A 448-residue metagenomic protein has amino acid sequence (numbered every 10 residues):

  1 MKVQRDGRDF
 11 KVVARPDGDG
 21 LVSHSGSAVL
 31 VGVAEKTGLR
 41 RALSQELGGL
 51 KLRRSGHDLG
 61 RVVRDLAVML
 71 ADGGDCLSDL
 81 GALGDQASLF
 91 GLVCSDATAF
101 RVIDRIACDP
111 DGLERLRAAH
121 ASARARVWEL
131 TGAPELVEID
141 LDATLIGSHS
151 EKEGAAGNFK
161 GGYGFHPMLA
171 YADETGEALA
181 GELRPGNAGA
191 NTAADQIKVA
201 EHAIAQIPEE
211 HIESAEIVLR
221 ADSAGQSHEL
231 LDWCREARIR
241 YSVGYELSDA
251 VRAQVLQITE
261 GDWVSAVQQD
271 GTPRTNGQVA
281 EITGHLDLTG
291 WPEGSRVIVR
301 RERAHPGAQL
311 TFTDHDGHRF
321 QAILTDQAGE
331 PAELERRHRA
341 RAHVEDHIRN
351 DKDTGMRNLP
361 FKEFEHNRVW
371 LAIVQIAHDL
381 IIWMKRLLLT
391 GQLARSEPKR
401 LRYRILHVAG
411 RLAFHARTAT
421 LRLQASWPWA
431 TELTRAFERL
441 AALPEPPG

Functional and structural regions predicted by a protein language model:
M1-D19, R240-K352, R435-G448: An anionic, glycine-rich sequence signature occurring as long contiguous blocks
M1-G189, A194-I212, A409-G448: Dynamic "connector" segments at or just before major functional cores
V33, D65-L66, L77-L80, S95 (+9 more regions): Short, conserved catalytic/metal-binding motifs centered on acidic residues
S78-D79, G91, S148-S150, L179-A180 (+7 more regions): Short helix/loop capping segments that flank catalytic or ligand/cofactor-binding pockets
L80, L334-M384: Short amphipathic alpha-helical "interface-anchor" segments enriched in bulky aromatics
T144-I146, E177, P185-G186, S248 (+9 more regions): Short, glycine-/Ser/Thr-/acidic-enriched flexible segments
A190, A194-A250: Domain-level cores of phosphate- or acyl-group-handling catalytic modules
I382-Y403, H407: Conserved nucleotidyltransferase catalytic core and NTase-mimicking acidic/glycine-rich helix/loop elements in nucleic
